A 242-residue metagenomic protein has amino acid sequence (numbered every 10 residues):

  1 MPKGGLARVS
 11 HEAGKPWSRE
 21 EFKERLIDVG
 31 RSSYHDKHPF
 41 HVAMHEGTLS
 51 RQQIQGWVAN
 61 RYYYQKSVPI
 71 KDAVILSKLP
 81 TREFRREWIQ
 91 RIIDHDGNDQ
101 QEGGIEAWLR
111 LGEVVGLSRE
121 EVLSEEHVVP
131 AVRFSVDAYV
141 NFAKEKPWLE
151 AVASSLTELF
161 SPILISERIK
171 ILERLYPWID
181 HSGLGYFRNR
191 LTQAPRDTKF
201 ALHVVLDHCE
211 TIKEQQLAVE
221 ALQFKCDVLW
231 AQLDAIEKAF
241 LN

Functional and structural regions predicted by a protein language model:
P2-N242: Non-heme di-metal
